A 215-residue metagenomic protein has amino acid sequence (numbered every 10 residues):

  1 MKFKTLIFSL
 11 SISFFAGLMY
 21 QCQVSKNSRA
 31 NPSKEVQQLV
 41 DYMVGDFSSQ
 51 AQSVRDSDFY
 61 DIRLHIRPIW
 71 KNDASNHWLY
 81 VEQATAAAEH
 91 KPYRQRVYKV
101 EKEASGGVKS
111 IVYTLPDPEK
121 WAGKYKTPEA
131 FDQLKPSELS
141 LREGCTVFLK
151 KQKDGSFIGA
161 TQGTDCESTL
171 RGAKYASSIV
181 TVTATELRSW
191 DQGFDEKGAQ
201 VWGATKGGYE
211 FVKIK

Functional and structural regions predicted by a protein language model:
M1-A30: Bacterial Sec-dependent N-terminal signal peptides
I12-F15, A74, V182, A204: A generic structural signal for short, non-catalytic loop/turn and secondary-structure boundary residues
Y20-V24, V54, A160-T164: Short, charged, low-hydrophobicity "junction" segments
P32, V36-Q38, S49-A74: Short, solvent-exposed loop/hinge segments that bridge or flank secondary-structure elements
P32-D46, Q50, A87-K215: Calycin-type beta-barrel ligand-binding domains and close structural analogs
Y60, S75-H77, G106, T185: Residues at beta-strand starts and edge strands
L64-Y93: N-terminal glycine/threonine-rich, aromatic-flanked beta-hairpin/loop signature
